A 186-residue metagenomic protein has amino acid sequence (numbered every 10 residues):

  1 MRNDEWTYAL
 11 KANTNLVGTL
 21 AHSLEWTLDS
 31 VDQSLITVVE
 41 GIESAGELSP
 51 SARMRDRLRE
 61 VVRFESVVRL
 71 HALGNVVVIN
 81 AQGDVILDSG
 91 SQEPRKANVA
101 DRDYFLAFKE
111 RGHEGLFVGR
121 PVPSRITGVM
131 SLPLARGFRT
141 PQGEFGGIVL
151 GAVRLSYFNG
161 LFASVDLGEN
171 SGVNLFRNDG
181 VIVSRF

Functional and structural regions predicted by a protein language model:
M1-P50, V68-G74: Juxtamembrane extracytoplasmic/periplasmic/luminal helical "stalk" adjacent to the first N-terminal
L10, L28, S51, R55 (+2 more regions): Solvent-exposed, acidic/flexible segments
E47-L48, D88-S91, F186: Short acidic, glycine/proline-rich loop/turn micro-motifs
L48-R55, T140-G143: Short, glycine- and charge-enriched coil/turn segments that flank and shape catalytic ligand pockets
L58-V62: N-terminal post-signal-peptidase region of extra-cytosolic proteins
V67-N75, Q82-V165, E169-G172, N178: Extracytoplasmic/periplasmic ligand-binding sensor regions of membrane-associated signaling proteins
